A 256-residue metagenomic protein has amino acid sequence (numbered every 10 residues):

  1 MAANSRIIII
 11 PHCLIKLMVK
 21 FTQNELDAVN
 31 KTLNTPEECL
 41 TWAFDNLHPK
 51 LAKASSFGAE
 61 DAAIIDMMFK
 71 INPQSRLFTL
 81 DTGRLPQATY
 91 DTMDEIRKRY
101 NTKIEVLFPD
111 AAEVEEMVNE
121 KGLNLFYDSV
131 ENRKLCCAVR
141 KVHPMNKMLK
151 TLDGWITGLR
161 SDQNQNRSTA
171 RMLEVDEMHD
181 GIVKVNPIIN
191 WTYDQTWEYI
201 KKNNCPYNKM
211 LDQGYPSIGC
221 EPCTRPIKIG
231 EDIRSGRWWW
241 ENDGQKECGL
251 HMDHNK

Functional and structural regions predicted by a protein language model:
M1-L17: N-terminal amphipathic/basic-hydrophobic helices that include classical n-h-c signal peptides and signal-anchor
L14-K256: Nucleotide-activated chemistry modules centered on ATP-dependent adenylation/adenylyltransferase
